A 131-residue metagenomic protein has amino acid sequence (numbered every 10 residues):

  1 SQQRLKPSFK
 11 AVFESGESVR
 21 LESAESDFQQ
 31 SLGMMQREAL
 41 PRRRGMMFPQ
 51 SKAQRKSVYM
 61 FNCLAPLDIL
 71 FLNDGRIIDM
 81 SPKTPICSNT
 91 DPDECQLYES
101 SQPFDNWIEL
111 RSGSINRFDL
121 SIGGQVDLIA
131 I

Functional and structural regions predicted by a protein language model:
Q2-I131: Compact, glycine-rich, soluble single-domain proteins
